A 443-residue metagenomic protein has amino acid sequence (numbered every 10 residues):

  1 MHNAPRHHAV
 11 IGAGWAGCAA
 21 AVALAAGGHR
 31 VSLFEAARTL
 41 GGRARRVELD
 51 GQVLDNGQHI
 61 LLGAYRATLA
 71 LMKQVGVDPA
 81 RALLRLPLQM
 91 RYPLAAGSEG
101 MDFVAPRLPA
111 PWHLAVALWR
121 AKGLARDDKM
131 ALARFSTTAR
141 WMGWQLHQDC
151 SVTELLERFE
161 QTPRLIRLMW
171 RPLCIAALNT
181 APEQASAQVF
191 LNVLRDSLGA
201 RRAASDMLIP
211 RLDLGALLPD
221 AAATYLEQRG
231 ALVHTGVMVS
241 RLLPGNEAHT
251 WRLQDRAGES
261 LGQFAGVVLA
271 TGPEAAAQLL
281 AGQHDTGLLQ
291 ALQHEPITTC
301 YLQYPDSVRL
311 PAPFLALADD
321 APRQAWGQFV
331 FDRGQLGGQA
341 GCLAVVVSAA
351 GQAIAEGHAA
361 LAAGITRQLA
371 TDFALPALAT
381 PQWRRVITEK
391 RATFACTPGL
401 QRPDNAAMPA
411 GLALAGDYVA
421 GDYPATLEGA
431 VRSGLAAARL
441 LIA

Functional and structural regions predicted by a protein language model:
R6-L33, A438: N-terminal Rossmann-like FAD-binding beta1-loop-alpha1 element of flavoenzymes
A16, T39, E274: Conserved Rossmann-like nucleotide-cofactor binding loop
A25-L49: Glycine-rich FAD pyrophosphate-binding loop
R45-G63, S136-R140: Glycine-rich active-site loop/strand segments that organize a redox cofactor
T68-L69, K73-Q74, D78-A187, L191-N192: Mobile amphipathic helical/loop "lid" adjacent to a hydrophobic cofactor/ligand pocket
L88, V237-A359, Q368-F373, P403: Mid-domain catalytic core of redox enzymes that form a hydrophobic substrate pocket/lid adjacent to a catalytic redox
L191-R256, G262, G266: Helical element adjacent to the flavin cofactor pocket in flavoenzyme catalytic cores
Q328-A443: Conserved flavin/dinucleotide-binding core of flavoenzymes
